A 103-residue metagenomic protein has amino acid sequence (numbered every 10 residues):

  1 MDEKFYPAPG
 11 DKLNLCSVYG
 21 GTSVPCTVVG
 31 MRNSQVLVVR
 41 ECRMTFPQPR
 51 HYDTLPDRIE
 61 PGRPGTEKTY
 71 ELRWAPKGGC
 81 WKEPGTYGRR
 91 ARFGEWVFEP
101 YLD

Functional and structural regions predicted by a protein language model:
D2-Y19: Short coil-to-beta transition motif at edge beta-strands of beta-rich domains
L15, V38-V39, K82-E83: Short hydrophobic/aromatic-rich beta-strand segments that constitute the beta-sheet cores of beta-sandwich/beta-barrel
C16-S23, Y101-D103: His-enriched metal-coordination microenvironments in redox/metal-binding proteins
T22-S23, L37, F46-P47: Eukaryotic short linear interaction motifs
S23-R32: Short beta-strand-centered aromatic/proline hotspots
S34-C42: Short, solvent-exposed secondary-structure boundary/capping segments
F46-D103: Intrinsically disordered, low-complexity, charged/polar segments
